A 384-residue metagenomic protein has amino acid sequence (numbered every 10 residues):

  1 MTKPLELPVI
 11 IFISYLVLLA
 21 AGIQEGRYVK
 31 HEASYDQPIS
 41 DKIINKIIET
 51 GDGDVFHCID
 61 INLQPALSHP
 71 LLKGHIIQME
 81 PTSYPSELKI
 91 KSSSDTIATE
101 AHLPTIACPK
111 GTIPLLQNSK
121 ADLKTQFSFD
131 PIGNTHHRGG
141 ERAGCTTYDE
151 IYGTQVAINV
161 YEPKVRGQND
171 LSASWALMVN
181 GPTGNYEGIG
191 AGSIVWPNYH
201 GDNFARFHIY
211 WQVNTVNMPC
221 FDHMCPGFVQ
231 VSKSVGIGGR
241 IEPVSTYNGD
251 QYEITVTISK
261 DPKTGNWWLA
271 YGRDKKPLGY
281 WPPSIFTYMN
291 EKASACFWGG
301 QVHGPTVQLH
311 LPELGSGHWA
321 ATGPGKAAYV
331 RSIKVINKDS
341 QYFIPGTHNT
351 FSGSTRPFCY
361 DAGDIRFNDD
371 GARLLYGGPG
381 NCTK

Functional and structural regions predicted by a protein language model:
T2-K384: Exposed, interaction-prone regions of secreted/extracellular proteins
